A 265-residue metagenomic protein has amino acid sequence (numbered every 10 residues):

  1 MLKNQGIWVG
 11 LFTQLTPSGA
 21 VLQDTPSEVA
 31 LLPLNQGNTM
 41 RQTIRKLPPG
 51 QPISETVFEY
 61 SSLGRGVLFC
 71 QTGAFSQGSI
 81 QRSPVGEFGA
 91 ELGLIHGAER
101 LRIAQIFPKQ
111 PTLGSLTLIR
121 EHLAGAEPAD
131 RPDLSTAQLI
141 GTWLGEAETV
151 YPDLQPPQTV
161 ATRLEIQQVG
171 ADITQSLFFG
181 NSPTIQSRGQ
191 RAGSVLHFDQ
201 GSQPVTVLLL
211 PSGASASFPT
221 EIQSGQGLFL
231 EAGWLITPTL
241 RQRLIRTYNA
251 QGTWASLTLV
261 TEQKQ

Functional and structural regions predicted by a protein language model:
M1-L2, F12: N-terminal alpha-helical "arm" segments
L2-Q5, T136-Q138: Short coil-to-beta-strand transition motifs
F12-Q265: Soluble ligand-binding/transfer domains with enclosed cavities or grooves
